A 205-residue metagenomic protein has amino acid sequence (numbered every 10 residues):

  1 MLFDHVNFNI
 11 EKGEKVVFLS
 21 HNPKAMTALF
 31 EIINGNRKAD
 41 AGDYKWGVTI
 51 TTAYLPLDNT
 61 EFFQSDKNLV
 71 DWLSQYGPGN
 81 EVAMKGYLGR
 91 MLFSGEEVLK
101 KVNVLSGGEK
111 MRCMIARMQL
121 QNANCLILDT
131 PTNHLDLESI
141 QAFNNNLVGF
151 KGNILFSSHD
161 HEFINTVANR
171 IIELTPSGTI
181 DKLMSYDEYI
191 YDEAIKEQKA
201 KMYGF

Functional and structural regions predicted by a protein language model:
M1-F205: ABC ATP-binding cassette signature C-motif
